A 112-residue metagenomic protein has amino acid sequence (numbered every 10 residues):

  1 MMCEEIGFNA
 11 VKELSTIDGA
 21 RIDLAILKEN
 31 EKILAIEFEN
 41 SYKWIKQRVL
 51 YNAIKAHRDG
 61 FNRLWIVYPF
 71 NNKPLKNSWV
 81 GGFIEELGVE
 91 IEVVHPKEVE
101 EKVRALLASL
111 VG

Functional and structural regions predicted by a protein language model:
M1-E31, S41-K46: Active-site metal-binding core of divalent-cation-utilizing nuclease and nuclease-like domains
M1-M2, L27-E29, N62, P74-G112: Non-catalytic C-terminal interaction segments of nucleic acid-processing enzymes
L14, E39, H95-K97: Residues at the C-termini of beta-strands that transition into short coil/loop
I17, F70-N71, E98: Conserved beta-strand edge residues that scaffold enzyme active sites
D18, D23, D59-N62, G112: Acidic-enriched, low-complexity/disordered segments with a strong bias for Aspartate over Glutamate
D23-A25, R48-Y51, L106-A108: Surface-exposed beta-strand edges and their flanking turn/coil or helix-capping segments
I33-A35: Hydrophobic "anchor" residues on beta-strands that sit immediately upstream of conserved functional sites
F38-V93: Catalytic cores of nucleic-acid endonucleases
